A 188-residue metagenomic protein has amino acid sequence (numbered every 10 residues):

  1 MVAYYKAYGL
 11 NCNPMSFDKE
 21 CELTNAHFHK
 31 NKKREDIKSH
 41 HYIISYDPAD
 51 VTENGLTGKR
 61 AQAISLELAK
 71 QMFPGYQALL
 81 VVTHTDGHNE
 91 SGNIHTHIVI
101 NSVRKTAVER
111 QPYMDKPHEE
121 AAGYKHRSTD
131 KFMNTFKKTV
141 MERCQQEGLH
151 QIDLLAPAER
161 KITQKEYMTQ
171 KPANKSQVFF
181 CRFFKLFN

Functional and structural regions predicted by a protein language model:
M1-N188: N-terminal nicking endonuclease/strand-transfer module with a His-rich metal-binding environment and a catalytic Tyr
